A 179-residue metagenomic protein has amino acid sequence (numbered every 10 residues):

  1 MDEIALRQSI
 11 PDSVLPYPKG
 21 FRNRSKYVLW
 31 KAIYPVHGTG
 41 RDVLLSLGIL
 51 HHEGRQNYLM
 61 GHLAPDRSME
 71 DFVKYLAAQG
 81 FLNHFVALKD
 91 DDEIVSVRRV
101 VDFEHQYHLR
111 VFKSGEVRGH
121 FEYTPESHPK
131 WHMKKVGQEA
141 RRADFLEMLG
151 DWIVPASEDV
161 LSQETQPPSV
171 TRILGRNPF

Functional and structural regions predicted by a protein language model:
D2-N83: Terminal, regulation- and interaction-focused segments at domain boundaries
A64-S68, S114-E116, E126-H128, W152 (+1 more regions): Generic structural motif
S68-Q79, M148-V160: Generic non-transmembrane alpha-helical segments
Q79, V86-F112: Amphipathic, interaction-prone secondary-structure segments
E93-S96, R141, D151-E158: Short C-terminal domain-edge/linker segments immediately following a structured domain
V101-E147, R176-P178: Beta-strand/loop substructures that line and gate deep hydrophobic ligand-binding cavities in soluble
I153-F179: Short, highly charged C-terminal tails/helix-capping segments
